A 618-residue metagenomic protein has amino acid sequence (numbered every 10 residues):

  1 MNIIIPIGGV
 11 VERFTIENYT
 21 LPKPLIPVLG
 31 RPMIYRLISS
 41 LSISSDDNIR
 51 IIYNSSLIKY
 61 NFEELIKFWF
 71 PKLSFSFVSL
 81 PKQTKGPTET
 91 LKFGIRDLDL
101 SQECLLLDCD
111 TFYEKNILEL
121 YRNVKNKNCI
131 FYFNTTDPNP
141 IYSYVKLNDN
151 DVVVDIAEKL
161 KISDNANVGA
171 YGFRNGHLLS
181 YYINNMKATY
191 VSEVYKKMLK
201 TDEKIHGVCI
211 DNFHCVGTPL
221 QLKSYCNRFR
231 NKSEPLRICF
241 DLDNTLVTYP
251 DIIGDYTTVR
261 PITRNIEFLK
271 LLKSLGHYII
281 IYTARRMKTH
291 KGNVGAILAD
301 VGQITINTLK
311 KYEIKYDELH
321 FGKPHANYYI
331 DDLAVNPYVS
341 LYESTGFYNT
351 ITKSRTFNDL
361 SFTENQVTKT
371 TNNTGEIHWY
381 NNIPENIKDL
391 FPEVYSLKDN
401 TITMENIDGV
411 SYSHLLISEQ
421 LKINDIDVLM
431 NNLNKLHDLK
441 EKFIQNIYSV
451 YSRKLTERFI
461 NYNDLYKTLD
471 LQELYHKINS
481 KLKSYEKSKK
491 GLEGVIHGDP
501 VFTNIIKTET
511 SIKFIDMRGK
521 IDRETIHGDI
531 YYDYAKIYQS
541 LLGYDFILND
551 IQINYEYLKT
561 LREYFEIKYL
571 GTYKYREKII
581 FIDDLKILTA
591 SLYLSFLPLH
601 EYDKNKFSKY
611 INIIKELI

Functional and structural regions predicted by a protein language model:
N2-P6, R13, Y19, I26-P27 (+1 more regions): Conserved N-terminal catalytic core of the sugar/cofactor nucleotidyltransferase
I3, D164-S233: Conserved alpha/beta core of the MobA/IspD/sugar-nucleotide pyrophosphorylase nucleotidyltransferase superfamily
Y113-M186: Conserved core of the sugar-phosphate nucleotidyltransferase
K232-S361, K369, S396: HAD-like aspartate-dependent phosphatase fold
S354-N381, S413-L415: ATP-binding glycine-rich loop module of kinase domains
L390, Y412-K454, R458, Q472 (+2 more regions): Conserved kinase catalytic-core helix
L482-G528: Active-site acidic catalytic loop and adjacent metal/ATP-binding pocket of ATP-dependent phosphoryl transfer enzymes
R523-Y573, A590-N605: Active-site activation/catalytic loop segments of kinase-like enzymes and analogous catalytic loops in related
